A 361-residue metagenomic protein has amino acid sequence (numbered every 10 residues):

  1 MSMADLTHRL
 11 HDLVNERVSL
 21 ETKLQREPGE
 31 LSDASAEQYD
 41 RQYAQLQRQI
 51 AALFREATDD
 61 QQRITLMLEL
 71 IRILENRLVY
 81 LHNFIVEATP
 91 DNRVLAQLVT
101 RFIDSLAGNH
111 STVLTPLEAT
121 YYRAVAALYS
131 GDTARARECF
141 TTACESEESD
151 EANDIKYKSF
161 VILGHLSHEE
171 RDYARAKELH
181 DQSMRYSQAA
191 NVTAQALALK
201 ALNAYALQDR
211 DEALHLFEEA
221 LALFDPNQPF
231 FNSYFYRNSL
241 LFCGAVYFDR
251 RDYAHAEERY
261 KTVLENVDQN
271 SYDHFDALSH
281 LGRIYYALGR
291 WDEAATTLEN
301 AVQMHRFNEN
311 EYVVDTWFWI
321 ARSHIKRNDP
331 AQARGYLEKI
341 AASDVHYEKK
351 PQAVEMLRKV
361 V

Functional and structural regions predicted by a protein language model:
A36, Y43, N92-A96, T133 (+5 more regions): TPR-repeat structural position
A51, T100-G108, T141-E148, D181-Y186 (+4 more regions): Amphipathic alpha-helical segments of tetratricopeptide repeats
Q61, L68, L114, D154 (+5 more regions): Residue signature of alpha-solenoid helical repeat architecture, marking inter-repeat boundaries and helix-start
T65, R72, E118, K158 (+6 more regions): Residue register of alpha-helical TPR repeats
E69, N76, Y122, I155-K158 (+7 more regions): "A position-specific structural signal for the A-helix of alpha-solenoid helical repeats
